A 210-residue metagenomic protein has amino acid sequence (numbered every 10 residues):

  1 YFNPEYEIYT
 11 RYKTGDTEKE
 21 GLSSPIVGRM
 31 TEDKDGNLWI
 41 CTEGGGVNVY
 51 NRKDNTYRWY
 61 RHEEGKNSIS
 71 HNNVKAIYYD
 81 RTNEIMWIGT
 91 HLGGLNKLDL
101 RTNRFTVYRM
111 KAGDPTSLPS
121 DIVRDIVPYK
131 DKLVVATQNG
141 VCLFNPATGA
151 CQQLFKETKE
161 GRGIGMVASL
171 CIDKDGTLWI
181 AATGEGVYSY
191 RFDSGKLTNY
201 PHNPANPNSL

Functional and structural regions predicted by a protein language model:
Y1-L210: Carboxylate-rich, polar loop motifs that coordinate divalent cations or form catalytic acidic clusters
